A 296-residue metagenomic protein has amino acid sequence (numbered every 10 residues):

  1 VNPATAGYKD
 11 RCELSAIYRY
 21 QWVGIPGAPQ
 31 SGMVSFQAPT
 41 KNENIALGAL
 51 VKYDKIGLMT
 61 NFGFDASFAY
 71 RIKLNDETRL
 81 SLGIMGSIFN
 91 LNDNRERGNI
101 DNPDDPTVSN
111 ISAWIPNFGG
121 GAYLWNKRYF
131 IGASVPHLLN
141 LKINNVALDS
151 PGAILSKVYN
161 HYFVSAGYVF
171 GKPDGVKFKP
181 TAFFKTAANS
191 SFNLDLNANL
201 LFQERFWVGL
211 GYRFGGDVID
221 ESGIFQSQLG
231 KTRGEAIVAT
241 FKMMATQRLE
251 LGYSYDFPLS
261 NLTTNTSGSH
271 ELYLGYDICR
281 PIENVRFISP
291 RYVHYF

Functional and structural regions predicted by a protein language model:
V1-F296: Subset of outer-membrane beta-barrel
